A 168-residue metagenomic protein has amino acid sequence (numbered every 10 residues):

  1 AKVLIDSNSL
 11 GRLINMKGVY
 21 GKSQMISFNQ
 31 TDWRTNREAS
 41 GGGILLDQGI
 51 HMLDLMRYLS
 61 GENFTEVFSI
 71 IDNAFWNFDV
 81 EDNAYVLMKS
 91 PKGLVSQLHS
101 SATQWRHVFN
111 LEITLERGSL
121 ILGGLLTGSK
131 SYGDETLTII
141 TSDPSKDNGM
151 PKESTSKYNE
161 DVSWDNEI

Functional and structural regions predicted by a protein language model:
A1-N77: Predominantly a Rossmann-like dinucleotide-binding segment in NAD(P)-dependent oxidoreductases
S23-Q30, N83, S142-K146: Membrane-targeting and insertion segments and their boundary/processing signals
W76-E81, P91-E167: NAD(P)-dinucleotide binding in Rossmann-like oxidoreductases
